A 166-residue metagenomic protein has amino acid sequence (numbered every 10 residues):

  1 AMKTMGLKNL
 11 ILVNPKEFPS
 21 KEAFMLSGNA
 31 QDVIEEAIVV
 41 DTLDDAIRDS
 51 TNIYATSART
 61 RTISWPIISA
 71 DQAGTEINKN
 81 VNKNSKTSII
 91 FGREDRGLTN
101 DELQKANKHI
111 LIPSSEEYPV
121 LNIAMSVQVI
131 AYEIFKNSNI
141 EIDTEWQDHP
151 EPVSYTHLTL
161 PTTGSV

Functional and structural regions predicted by a protein language model:
M2, A46, I90, A106 (+1 more regions): Conserved RecA-like P-loop NTPase ATPase core
L10-P15: Short internal beta-strands
K16-E17, T60, S114-Y118: Short, acidic/turn-prone active-site loops that include or flank metal/cofactor- and phosphate-binding residues
E22-R96: S-adenosyl-L-methionine/SAH cofactor-binding core of RNA-modifying enzymes
E102-H149: Structured adenosyl-cofactor binding patch, chiefly the S-adenosyl-L-methionine
D148-L158: Long, charged low-complexity interaction segments
H157, T162-V166: Single conserved hydrophobic/aromatic residue that forms the stacking wall/gate of nucleotide- or nucleobase-binding
